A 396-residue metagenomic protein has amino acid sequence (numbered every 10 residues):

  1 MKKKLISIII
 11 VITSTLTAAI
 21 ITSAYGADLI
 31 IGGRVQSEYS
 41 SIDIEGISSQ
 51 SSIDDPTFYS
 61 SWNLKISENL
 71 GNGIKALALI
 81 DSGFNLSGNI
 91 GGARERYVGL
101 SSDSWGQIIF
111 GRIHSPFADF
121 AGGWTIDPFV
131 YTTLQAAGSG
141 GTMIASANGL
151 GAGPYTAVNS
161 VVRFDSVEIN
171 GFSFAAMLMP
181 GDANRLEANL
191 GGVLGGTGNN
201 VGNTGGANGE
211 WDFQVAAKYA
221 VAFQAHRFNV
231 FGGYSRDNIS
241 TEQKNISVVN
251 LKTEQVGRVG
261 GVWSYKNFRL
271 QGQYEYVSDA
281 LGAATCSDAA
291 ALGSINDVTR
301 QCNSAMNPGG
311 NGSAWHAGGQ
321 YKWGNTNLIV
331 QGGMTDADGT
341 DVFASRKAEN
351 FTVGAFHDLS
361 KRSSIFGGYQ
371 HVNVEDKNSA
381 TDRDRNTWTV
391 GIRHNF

Functional and structural regions predicted by a protein language model:
M1-G26: Gram-negative bacterial Sec-dependent N-terminal signal peptides
G26, S51-Y59, G91-A93, G153-A157 (+5 more regions): Transmembrane beta-barrel outer-membrane domains
A27-S41, S51-N184, G209, Y219-V221: Outer membrane beta-barrel
S37-D43, S82-L86, H114-P116, L178-D182 (+8 more regions): Transmembrane beta-strands of outer-membrane beta-barrel pores
N63-K65, Y97-L100, R163-D165, A216-K218 (+5 more regions): Outer-membrane beta-barrel architecture
G73-A76, S104-I108, G171-F174, F223-V230 (+3 more regions): Repeated loop/turn-to-beta-strand initiation elements of outer-membrane beta-barrel proteins
E210-V353: Detector for outer-membrane/organellar transmembrane beta-barrel domains, recognizing the amphipathic beta-strand
D384-F396: Outer-membrane beta-barrel "beta-signal"
